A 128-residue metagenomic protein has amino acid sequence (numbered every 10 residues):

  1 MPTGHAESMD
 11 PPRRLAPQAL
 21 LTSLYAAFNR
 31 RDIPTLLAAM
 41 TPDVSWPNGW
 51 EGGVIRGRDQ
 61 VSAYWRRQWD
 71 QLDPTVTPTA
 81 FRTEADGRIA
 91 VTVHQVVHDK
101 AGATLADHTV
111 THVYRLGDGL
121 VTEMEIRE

Functional and structural regions predicted by a protein language model:
M1-A16, S62-E128: A beta-strand edge to alpha-helix "cap/lid" segment located at domain peripheries
M1-D43, L120: Short, low-complexity N-terminal intrinsically disordered segments enriched in polar/charged residues
A19, R31, R56, Q60-A63: Generic recognition of short, well-ordered alpha-helical interface segments
L24, L36-M40, V44, G57 (+3 more regions): Hydrophobic pocket/interface hotspot
I33, P47, G52, A103 (+1 more regions): A generic signature of intrinsically disordered, low-complexity regions enriched in glycine/proline and charged/polar
S45-I55, R67-Q71: A short gly/proline-enriched turn/hairpin at secondary-structure junctions
